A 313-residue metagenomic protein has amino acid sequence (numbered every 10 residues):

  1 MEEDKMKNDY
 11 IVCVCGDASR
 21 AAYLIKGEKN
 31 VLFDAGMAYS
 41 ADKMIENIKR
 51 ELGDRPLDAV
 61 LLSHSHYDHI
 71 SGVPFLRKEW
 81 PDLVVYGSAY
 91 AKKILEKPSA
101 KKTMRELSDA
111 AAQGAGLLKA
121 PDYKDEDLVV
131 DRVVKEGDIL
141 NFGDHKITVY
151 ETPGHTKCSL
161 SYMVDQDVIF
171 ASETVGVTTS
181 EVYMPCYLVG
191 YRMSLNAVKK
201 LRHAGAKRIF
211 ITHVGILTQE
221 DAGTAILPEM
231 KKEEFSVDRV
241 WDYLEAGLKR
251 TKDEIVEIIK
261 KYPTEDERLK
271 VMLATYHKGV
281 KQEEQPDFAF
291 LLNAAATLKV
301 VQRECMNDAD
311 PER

Functional and structural regions predicted by a protein language model:
E2-R55, S161-T174: Conserved beta-strand hairpin/beta-sheet module of binuclear metal-dependent hydrolase folds, prominently
M37-Y39, K146-F235: Metallo-beta-lactamase
D42, K49-K135: Active-site HxH/HxHxD metal-binding segment of metal-dependent hydrolases
E51-R55, F142-H145, A204: Glycine-rich phosphate-binding loop signature in dinucleotide/nucleotide-binding domains
V189-S194, L217-I259, T264-L269: Internal alpha/beta domain cores that form substrate/cofactor-binding pockets in large enzymes and binding proteins
E254-R313: C-terminal regulatory/interaction regions
